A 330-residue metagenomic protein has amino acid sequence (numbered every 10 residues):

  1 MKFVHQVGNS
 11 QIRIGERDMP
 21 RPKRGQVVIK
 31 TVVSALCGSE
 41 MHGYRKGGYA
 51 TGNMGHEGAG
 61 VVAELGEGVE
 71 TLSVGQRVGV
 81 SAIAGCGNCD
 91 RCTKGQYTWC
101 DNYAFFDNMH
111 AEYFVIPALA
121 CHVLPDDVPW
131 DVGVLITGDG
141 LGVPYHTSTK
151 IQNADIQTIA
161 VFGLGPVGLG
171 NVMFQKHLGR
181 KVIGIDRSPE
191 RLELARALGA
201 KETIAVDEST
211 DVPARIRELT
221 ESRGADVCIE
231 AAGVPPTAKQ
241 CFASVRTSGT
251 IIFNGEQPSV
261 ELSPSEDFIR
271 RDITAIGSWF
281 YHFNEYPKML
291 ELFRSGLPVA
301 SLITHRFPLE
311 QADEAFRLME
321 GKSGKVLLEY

Functional and structural regions predicted by a protein language model:
P20-S34, Y44-D90, P125-V128: Glycine-rich beta-strand-centered segment in the early N-terminal region that forms part of a ligand/cofactor-binding
V33, C86-F162: NAD(P)H dinucleotide-binding glycine-rich loop of Rossmann-like/cofactor-binding domains, especially the beta1-alpha1
V128-S209: Mid-domain Rossmann-like dinucleotide-binding core that forms the NAD(H)/NADP(H) cofactor-binding site
P189-E190, T210, P235, P258: Helix N-cap at the beta1-alpha1 junction of Rossmann-like dinucleotide-binding domains, i.e., the first residues
T210-E221: Short amphipathic alpha-helix with an adjacent loop that forms part of the alpha/beta core around
P235-S295, Y330: Glycine-rich phosphate-binding loop and adjacent beta-alpha segment of Rossmann(oid) nucleotide-cofactor-binding
K239, F283-Y330: C-terminal hydrophobic helical "lid"/dimerization subdomain of Rossmann-like NAD(P)H-dependent oxidoreductases
